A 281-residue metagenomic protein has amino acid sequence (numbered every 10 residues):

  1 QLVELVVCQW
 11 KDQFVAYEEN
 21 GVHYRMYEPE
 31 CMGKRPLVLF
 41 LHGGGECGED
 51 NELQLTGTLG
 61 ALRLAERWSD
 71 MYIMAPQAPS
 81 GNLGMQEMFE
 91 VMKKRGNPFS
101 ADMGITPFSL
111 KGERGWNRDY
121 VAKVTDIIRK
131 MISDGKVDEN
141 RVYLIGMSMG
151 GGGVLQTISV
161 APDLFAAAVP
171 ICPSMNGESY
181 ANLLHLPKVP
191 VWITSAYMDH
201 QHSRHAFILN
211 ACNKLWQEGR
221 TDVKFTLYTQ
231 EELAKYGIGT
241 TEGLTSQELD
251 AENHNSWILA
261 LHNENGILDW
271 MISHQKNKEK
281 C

Functional and structural regions predicted by a protein language model:
Q1-L37, M71, W116, Y120 (+7 more regions): A domain-start/cap signature at the N-terminus of enzymes
L37, G44-V121: Active-site machinery of serine-nucleophile hydrolases
L41-G43, S195-A196: The conserved beta1-alpha1 loop
E49-L53, G84-F89, Q156-T157, Y180-L183 (+2 more regions): Short, solvent-exposed loop/turn and secondary-structure capping segments
S69, H185-V191: Short, proline-enriched alpha-helix->beta-strand connector loops that line the catalytic pocket of alpha/beta-hydrolase
P76-Q77, I145, I171-C172, T194 (+1 more regions): Alpha/beta-hydrolase-fold catalytic nucleophile elbow
R129-D134, E139-H185: Primarily recognizes the serine-hydrolase "nucleophile elbow" in alpha/beta-hydrolase and SGNH/GDSL folds
T194, M198-H200, A206-L209, W216-C281: C-terminal catalytic histidine-bearing segment of alpha/beta-hydrolase fold enzymes
